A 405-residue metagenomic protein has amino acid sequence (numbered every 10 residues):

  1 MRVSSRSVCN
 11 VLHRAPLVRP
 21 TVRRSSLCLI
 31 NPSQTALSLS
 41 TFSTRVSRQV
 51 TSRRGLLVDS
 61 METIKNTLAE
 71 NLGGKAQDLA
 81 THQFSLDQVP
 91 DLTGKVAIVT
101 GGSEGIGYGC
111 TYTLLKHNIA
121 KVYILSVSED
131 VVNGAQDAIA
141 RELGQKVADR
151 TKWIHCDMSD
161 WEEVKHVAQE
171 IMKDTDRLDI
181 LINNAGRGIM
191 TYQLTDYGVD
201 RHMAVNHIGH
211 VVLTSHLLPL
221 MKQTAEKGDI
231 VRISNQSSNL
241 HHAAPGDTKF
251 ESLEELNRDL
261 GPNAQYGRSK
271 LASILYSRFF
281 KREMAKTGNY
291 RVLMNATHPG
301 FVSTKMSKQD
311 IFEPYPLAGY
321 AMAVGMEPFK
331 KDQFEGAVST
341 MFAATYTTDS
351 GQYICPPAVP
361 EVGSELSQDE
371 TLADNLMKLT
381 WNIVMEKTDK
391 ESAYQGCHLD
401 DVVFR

Functional and structural regions predicted by a protein language model:
M1-L56: N-terminal mitochondrial targeting presequence
F42-S47, T51-H166, E170-D179, G188 (+1 more regions): NAD(P)H-dependent oxidoreductase Rossmann-fold/reductase module
D179, D200, V231: Conserved acidic residues
I182, L213-L217, M221, Y276-S277 (+1 more regions): Hydrophobic positions on the long internal alpha-helix of Rossmann-like NAD(P)-dependent oxidoreductase domains
N184-M190: Conserved NAD(P)H cofactor-binding loop of Rossmann-fold oxidoreductase domains
T191-V205: Short alpha-helical oligomerization interface
V205-K227, H241-P245, K281-K286: Amphipathic alpha-helical dimer-interface segment in Rossmann-like NAD(P)H-dependent oxidoreductases
S238: Residue(s) in the substrate-gating loop at a strand-loop-helix junction that position the organic substrate next
